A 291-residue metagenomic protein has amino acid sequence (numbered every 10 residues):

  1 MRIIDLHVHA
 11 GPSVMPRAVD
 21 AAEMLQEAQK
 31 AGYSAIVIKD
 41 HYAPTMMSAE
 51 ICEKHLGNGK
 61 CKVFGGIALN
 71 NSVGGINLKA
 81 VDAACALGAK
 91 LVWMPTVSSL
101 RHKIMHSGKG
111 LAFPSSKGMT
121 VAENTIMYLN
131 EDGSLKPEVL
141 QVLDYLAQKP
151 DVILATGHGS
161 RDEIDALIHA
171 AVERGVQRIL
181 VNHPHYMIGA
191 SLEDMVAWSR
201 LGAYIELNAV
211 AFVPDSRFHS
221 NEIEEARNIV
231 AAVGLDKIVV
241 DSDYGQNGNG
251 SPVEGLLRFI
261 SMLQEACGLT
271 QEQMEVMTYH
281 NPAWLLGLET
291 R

Functional and structural regions predicted by a protein language model:
M1-K62: An N-terminally biased module of ancient metal coordination in phosphate/nucleic-acid-related enzymes
I4-V8, I36-I38, F64-I67, V92-M94 (+4 more regions): Hydrophobic faces of well-ordered beta-strands that scaffold small-molecule active sites in alpha/beta enzyme cores
H9-G11, H41, G66-S72, P95-S99 (+4 more regions): Active-site beta-loop-alpha junctions enriched in small/polar residues
V19-E23, L78, P137, E193 (+2 more regions): Charged helix-capping and loop-helix junction motifs
S48-E53, V81, S160-G175, S191-S199 (+1 more regions): Distinct, well-ordered alpha-helical segments
K60, N71-V181: Extended substrate/RNA-proximal surfaces in nucleic-acid metabolism proteins
L235-P252: Short acidic/histidine-rich active-site segments
V253-R291: Mid-to-C-terminal alpha-helical segments outside catalytic/metal-binding sites
